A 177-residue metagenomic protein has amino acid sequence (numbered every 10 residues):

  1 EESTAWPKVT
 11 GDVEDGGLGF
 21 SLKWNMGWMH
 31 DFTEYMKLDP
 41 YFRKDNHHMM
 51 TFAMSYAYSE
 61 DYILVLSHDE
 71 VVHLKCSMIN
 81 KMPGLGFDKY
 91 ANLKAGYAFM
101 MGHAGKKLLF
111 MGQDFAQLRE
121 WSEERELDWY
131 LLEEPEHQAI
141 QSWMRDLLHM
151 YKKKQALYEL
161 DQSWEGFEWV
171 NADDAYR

Functional and structural regions predicted by a protein language model:
E1-S122, K152-R177: Conserved alpha/beta catalytic core and glycan-binding cleft of carbohydrate-active enzymes
M82-K89, Y130-Q138: Short, contiguous acidic/charged loop-to-helix segments that flank catalytic cores in large enzymes
W121-Y130: Active-site His/acidic residue clusters
L131-G166: Aromatic- and carboxylate-lined catalytic core of secreted/periplasmic carbohydrate-active enzymes
